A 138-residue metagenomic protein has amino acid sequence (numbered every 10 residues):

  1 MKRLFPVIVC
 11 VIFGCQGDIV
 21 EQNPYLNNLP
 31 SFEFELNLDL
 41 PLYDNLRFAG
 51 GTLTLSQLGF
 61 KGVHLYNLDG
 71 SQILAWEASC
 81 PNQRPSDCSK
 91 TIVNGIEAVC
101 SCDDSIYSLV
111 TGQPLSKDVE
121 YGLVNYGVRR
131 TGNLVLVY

Functional and structural regions predicted by a protein language model:
M1-V7: Sec-dependent signal peptide recognition, specifically the positively charged N-region followed immediately by
V11-G14: C-terminal motif of bacterial Sec signal peptides marking the signal peptidase cleavage site
Q16-I19, S101: N-proximal short alpha-helices
D18-G95, S108-L109, V124-Y138: N-terminal pre-ligand scaffold of iron-sulfur
N94-D104, P114-V124: Short cysteine/histidine-rich metal-coordination sites, predominantly Zn2+-binding motifs
